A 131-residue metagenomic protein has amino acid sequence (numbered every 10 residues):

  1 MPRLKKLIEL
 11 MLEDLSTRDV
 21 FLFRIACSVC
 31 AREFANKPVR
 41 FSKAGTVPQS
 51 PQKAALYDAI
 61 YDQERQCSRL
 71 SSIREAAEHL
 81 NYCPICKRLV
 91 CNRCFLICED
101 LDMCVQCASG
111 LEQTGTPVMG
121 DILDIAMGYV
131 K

Functional and structural regions predicted by a protein language model:
P2-K5, E13-T17: Long, low-complexity intrinsically disordered regions enriched in Ser/Thr, Asp/Glu, Pro/Gly
K6-L7, F21-A35: Extended, low-complexity, charged intrinsically disordered regions
R18-L22, A76: Short, surface-exposed loop/turn motifs at beta-strand boundaries within globular domains
I25-C30, C83-C86, C104-C107: Short cysteine-rich clusters marking metal-coordination/redox-active sites
C30-E33, L89, R93, I97 (+1 more regions): Cys/His-rich metal-chelating microdomains
F41-R65, D100-G110: Cysteine-rich micro-motifs
S72-E78, Y82-K87, C94-M103: Short linker/helix segments within small regulatory modules
F95-K131: Cys/His-rich, Zn2+-coordinating zinc-finger modules
